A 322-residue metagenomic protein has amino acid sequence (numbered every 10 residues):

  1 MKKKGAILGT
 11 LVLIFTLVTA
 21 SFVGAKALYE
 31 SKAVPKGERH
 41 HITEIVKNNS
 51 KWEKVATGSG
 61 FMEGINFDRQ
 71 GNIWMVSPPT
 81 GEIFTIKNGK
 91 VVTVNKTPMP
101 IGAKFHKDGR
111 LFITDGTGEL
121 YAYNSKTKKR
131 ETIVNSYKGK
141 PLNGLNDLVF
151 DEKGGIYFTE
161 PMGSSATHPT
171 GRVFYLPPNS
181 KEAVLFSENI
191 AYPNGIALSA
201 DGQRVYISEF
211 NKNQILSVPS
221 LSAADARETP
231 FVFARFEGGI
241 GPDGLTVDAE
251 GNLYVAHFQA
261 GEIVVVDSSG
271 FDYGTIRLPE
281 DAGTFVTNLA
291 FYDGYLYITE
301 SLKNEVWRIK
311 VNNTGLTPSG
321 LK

Functional and structural regions predicted by a protein language model:
L28-K51, T167: Blade/loop signatures of beta-propeller domains
K51-A56, K90-N95, E131-K138, E182-S187 (+2 more regions): A short beta-strand motif characteristic of beta-propeller blades
A56-N72, K96-E119, K138-I156, S164 (+5 more regions): Beta-rich, blade/repeat-based domains predominating in secreted/periplasmic proteins but also intracellular
W74-T93: Beta-propeller domains
P78-P79, G116, S164-G171, F210-K212 (+1 more regions): Short, solvent-exposed loop/turn segments at conserved positions within beta-propeller repeat blades
E82-F84, E119-Y121, R172-F174, Q214-L216 (+2 more regions): A short loop-to-beta-strand structural motif that recurs across blades of beta-propeller domains
I86-K90, N124-K128, P177-K181, P219-A223 (+2 more regions): Short loop/turn segments that connect beta-strands within beta-propeller blades
N213-Q214, R235-F271: Loop/turn-rich, solvent-exposed surfaces of beta-rich toroidal or solenoidal domains
